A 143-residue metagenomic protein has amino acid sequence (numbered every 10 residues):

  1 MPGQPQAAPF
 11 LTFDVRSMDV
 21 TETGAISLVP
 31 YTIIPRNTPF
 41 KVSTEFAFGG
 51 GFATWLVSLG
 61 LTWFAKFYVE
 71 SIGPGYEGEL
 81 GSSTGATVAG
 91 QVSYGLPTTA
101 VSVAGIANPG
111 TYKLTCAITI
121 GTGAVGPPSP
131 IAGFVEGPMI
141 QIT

Functional and structural regions predicted by a protein language model:
P2-D19, S83-V88, S102, G121-T143: Short beta-strand elements
T23, R36-N37, A89-Q91: Solvent-exposed, conformationally flexible loop/turn segments
L28-I33: Short beta-strand segments of immunoglobulin-like
F40-E45, L61-E70, G95-Q141: Internal, hydrophobic beta-strand segments that form the core of beta-sheet-rich folds
E45-S58: Short amphipathic, basic-aromatic surface patches that mediate peripheral association with negatively charged
G51-A53, P74-Y76, G123: Eukaryotic short linear interaction motifs
V57-L61, G81-T84: "Short basic amphipathic alpha-helical interaction patches in structured regions
G75-Q91: Solvent-exposed serine/threonine-rich low-complexity stretches and specific carbohydrate-binding patches
